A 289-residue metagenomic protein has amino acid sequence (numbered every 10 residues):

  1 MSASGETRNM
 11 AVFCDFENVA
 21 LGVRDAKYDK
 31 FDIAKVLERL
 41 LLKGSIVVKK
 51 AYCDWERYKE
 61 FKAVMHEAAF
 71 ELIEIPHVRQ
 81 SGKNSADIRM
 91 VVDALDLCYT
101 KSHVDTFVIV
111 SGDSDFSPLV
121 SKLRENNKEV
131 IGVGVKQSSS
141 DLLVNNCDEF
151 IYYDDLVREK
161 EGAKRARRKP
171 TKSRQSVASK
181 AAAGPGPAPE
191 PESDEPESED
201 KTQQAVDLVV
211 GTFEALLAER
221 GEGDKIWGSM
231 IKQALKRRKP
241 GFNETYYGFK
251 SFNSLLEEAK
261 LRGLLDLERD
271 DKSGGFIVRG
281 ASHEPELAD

Functional and structural regions predicted by a protein language model:
M1-Y99, L119-R124, E129-I131: Domain-level signal for Mg2+-assisted phosphodiester chemistry and nucleotide/NA-binding surfaces in nucleic-acid
V19-A20, R79-S81, Q137-L142, R158-K160: Short gly/pro/ser/thr-enriched loop/turn and capping motifs at secondary-structure boundaries
Y58-K62, V135-L143: Short, glycine/polar-rich helix-capping loops at beta-to-alpha or helix-loop-helix junctions that flank or form
L72, F107, V130, F150-I151: Short, well-ordered beta-strand core segments
T100-V104: Glycine-rich phosphate-binding loop signature in dinucleotide/nucleotide-binding domains
V108, D113: Active-site-proximal cofactor/substrate-binding loop regions of enzyme domains
V133, A166-D289: N-terminal regulatory modules in eukaryotic regulatory proteins
V144, D148-S176: Conserved phosphate-handling catalytic cores of large alpha/beta enzymes
